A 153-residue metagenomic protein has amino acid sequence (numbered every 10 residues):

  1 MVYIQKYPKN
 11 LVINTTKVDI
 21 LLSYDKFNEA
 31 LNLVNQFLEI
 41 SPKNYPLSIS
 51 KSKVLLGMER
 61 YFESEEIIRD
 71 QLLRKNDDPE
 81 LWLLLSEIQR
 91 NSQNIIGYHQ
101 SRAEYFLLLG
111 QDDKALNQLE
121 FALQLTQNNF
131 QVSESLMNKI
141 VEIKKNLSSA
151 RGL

Functional and structural regions predicted by a protein language model:
K17, K51, L85, R102 (+2 more regions): Structural register within alpha-helical repeat arrays
Y24, M58, S92-Q93, L109 (+1 more regions): Structural motif corresponding to the intra-repeat A-B loop/turn of tetratricopeptide repeats
F27, Y61, I95-I96, D112: TPR-repeat structural position
L108-L153: Terminal, low-structured helical/coil segments at or just beyond the last alpha-helical repeat
